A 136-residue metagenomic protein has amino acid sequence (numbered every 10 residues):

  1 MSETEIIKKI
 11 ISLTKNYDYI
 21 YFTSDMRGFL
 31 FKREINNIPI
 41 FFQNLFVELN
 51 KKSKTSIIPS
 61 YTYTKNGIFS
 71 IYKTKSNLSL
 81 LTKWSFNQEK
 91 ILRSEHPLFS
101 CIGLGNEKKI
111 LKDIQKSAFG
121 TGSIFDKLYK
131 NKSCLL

Functional and structural regions predicted by a protein language model:
M1-L136: N-terminal and secondary-structure boundary signal
